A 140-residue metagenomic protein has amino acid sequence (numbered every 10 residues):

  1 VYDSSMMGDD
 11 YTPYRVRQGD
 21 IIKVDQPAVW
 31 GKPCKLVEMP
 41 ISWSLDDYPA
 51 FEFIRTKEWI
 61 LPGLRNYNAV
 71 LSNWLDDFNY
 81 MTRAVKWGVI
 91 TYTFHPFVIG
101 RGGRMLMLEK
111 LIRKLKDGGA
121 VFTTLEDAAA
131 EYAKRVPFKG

Functional and structural regions predicted by a protein language model:
V1-K86, V136: Active-site-adjacent pocket scaffolds in enzyme catalytic domains
L64-G140: C-terminal domain-boundary segment and adjacent tail
